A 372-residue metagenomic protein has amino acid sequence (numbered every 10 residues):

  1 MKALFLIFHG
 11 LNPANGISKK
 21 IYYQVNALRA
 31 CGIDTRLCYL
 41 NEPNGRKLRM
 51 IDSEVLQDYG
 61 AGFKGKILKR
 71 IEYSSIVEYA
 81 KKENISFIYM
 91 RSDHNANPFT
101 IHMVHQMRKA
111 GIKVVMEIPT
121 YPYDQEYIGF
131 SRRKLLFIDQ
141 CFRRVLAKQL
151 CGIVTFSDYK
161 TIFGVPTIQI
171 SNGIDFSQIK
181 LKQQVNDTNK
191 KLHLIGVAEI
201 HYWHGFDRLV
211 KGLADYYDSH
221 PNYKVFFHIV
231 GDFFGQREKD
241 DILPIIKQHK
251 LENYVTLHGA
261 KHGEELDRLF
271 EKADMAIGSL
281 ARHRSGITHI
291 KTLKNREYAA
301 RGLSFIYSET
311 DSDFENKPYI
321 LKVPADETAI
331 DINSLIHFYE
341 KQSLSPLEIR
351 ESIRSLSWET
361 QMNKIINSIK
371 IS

Functional and structural regions predicted by a protein language model:
M1-N44, E83: N-terminal subdomain of nucleotide-sugar transferases
N15, N95, H204, E264-L266 (+2 more regions): Nucleotide-sugar-dependent
G16, E327-I330, H337-I371: A charged, aromatic-enriched C-terminal amphipathic alpha-helix characteristic of glycosyltransferases across folds
N26, S74, P98, H102-K109 (+3 more regions): Membrane-proximal helix-turn-helix segments that form the acceptor-binding/catalytic region of lipid-linked
V77-P98, I112-V115: Short N-terminal targeting/anchoring amphipathic segment
Q140-K182: Donor nucleotide-sugar binding/catalytic pocket of nucleotide-sugar-dependent glycosyltransferases
N186-H204, V210-L213, H228: Conserved donor-binding/catalytic core segment of Leloir-type glycosyltransferases
K239-E264, K272: Nucleotide-activated donor-binding/catalytic signature segment of Leloir-type glycosyltransferases, i.e., the conserved
